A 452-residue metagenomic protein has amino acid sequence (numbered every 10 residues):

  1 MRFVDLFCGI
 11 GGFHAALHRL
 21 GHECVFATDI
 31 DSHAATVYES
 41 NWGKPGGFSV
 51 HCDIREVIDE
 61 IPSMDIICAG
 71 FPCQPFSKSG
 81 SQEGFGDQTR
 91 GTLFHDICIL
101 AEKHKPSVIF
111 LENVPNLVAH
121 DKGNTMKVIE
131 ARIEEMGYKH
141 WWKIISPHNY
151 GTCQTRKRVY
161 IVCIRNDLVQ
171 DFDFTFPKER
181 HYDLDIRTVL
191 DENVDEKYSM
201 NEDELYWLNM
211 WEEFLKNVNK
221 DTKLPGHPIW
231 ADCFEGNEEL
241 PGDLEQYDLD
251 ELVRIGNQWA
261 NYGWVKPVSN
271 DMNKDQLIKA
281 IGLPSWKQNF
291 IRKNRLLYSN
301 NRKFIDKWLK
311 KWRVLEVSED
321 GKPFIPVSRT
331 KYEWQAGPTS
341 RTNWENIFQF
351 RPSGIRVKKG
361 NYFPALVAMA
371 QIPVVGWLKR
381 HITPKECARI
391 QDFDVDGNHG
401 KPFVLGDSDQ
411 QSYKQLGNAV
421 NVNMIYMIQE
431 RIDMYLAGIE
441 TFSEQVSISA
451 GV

Functional and structural regions predicted by a protein language model:
R2-L111, P115-K127, E134: Core alpha/beta nucleotide-donor-binding catalytic domains of modification enzymes
G11, P72-Q74, P115-N116, Y150 (+3 more regions): Short, solvent-exposed loop/turn segments at secondary-structure junctions
H51, Y138-N149: Conserved S-adenosyl-L-methionine
D59-E60, G151-Q154: Short glycine-biased active-site loop of nucleotidyltransferases that positions the nucleotide triphosphate and helps
H120, N149-T152: Flexible, glycine-rich beta-alpha linker
W141, T155-V159, Y362: Residues that flank catalytic or metal-binding motifs in active/ligand-binding sites
T155-I229, C233-F234: Flexible, glycine-/basic-rich loop-and-beta segments that form/coincide with the SAM-dependent methyltransferase
P228-V452: C-terminal target-recognition/interaction regions appended to catalytic cores
